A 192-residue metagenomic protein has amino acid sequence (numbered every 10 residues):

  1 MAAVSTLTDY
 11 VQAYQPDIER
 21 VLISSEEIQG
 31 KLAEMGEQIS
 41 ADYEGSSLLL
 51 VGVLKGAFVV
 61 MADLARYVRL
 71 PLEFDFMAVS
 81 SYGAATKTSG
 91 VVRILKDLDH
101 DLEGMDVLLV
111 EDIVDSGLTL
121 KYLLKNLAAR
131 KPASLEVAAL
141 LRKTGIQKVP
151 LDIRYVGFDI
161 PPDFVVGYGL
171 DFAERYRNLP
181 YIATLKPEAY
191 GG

Functional and structural regions predicted by a protein language model:
M1-G192: PRPP-associated nucleotide enzymes
